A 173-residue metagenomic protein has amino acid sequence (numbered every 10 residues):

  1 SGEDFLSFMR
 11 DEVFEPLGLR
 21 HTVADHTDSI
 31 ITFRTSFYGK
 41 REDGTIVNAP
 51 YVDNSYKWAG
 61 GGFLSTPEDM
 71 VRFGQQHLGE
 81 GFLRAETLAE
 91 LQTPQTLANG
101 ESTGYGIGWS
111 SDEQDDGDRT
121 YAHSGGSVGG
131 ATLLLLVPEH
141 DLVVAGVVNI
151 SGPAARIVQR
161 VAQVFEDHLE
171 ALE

Functional and structural regions predicted by a protein language model:
S1-S127: Short, surface-exposed loop or secondary-structure junction motifs that flank catalytic or metal-binding residues
L19, G79, L97, N149-P153 (+1 more regions): Short, well-ordered loop/turn and helix-capping segments at boundaries between secondary-structure elements and domains
H21, E113, P138, I150-G152: Non-catalytic surface loops within mature trypsin-like serine protease
T35, G108, V143, I157-V158 (+1 more regions): Glycine-centered structural positions embedded in regular secondary structure
Y56-K57, S127-A131, G152-A155: A short local loop/turn or secondary-structure capping micro-motif enriched for an aromatic residue
Q114-D118, S151-E173: Short, gly/Ser/Thr-rich active-site loops of penicillin-recognizing serine hydrolases
A131-I150: Short, well-ordered beta-strand elements
